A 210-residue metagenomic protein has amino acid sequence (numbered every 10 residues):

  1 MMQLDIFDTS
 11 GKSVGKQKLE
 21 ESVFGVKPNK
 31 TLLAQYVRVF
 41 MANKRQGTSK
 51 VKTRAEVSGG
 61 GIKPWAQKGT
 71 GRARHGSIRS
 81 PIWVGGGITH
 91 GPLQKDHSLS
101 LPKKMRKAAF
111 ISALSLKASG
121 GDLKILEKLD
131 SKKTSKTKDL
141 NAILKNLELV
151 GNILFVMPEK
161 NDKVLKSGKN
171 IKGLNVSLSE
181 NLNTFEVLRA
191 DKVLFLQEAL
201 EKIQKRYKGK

Functional and structural regions predicted by a protein language model:
M1-Q46, G91-K210: Extended polybasic, low-complexity segments that bind anionic RNA or targeting/receptor surfaces
Q46-S49, A55: Short, structured surface segments that line ligand/substrate-binding pockets
R54-H90: Glycine/serine-rich anion-binding loops at beta->alpha junctions that coordinate negatively charged ligand groups
